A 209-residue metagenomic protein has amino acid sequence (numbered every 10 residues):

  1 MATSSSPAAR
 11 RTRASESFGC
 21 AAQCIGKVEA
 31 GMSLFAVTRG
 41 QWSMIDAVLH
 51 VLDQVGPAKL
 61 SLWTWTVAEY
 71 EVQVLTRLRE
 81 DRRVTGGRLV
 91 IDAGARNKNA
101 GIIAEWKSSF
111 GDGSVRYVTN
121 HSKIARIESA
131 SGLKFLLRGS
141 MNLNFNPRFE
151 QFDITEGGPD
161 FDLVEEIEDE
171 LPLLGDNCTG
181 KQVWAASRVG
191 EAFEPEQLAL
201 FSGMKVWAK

Functional and structural regions predicted by a protein language model:
M1-K209: PLD/PLD-like phosphodiesterase catalytic module centered on the HKD motif
